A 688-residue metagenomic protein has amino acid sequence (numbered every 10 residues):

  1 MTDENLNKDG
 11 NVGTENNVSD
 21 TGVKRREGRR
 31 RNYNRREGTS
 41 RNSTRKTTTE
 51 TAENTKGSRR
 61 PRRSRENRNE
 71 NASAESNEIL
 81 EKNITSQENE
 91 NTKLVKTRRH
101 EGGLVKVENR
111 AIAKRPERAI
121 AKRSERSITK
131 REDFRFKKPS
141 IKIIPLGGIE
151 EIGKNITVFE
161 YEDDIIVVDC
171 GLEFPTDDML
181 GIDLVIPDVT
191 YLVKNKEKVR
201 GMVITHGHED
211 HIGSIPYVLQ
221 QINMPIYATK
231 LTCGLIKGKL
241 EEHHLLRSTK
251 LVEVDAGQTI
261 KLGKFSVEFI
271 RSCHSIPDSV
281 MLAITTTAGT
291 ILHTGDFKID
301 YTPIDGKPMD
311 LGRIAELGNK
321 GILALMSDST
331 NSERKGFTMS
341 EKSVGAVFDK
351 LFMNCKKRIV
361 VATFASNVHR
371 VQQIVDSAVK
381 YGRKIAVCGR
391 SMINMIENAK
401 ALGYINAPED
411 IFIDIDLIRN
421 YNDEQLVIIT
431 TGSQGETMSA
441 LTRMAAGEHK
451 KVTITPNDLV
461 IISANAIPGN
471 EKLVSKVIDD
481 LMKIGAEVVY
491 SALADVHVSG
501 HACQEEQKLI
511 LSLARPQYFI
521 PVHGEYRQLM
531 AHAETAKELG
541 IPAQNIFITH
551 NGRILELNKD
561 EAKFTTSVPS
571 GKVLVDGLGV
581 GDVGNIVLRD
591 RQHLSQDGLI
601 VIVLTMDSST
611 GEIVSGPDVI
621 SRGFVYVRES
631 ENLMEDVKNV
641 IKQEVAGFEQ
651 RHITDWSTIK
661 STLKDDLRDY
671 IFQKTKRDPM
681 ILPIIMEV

Functional and structural regions predicted by a protein language model:
M1-R135: Intrinsically disordered, low-complexity RNA-associated tracts
G103, E108, R115-P116, K122-G201 (+3 more regions): His/Asp/Glu-rich metal-coordinating catalytic cores of metallo-dependent phosphodiesterases/hydrolases acting on
I149, E173-L184, K198, Y490-L493 (+3 more regions): A glycine- and charged-residue-rich anion-binding loop/surface
P225, I520, L682: Short glycine-rich phosphate-binding loop at a beta-alpha junction
L240, A536, I671: Conserved hydrophobic residues forming the short capping helix/wall of the S-adenosyl-L-methionine
E333-S463, I467-P516, I520-D636, K642-H652 (+1 more regions): Hard-cation-handling environments
H652-V688: C-terminal tails and terminal domains of large nucleic-acid-associated and other macromolecular-machine proteins
